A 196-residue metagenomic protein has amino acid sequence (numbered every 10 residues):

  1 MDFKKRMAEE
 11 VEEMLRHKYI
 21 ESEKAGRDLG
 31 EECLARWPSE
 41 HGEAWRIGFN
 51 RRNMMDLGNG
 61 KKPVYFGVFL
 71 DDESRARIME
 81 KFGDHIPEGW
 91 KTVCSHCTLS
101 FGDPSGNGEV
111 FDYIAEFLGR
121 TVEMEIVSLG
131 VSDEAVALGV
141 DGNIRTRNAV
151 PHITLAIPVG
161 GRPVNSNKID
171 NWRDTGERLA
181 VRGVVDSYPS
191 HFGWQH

Functional and structural regions predicted by a protein language model:
M1-D56: Polar low-complexity intrinsically disordered regions
M55-H196: Histidine-dependent nucleotide/RNA phosphoesterase domain, centered on the 2H-phosphoesterase fold with its duplicated
